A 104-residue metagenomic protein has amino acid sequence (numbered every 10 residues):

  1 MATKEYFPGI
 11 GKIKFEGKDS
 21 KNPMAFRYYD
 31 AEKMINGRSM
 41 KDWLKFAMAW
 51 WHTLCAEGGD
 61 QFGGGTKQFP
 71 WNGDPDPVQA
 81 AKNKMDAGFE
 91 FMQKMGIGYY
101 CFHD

Functional and structural regions predicted by a protein language model:
M1-D104: N-terminal pre-domain/capping segments
